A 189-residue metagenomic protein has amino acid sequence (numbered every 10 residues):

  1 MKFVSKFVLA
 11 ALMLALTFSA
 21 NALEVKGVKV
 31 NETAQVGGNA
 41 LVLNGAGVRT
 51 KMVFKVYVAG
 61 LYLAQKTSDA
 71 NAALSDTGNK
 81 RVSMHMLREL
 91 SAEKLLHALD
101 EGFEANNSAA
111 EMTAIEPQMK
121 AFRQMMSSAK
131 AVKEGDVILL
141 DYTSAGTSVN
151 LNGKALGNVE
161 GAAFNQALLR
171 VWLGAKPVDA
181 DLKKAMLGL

Functional and structural regions predicted by a protein language model:
M1-V8: Bacterial N-terminal signal peptides that target proteins for export
M13-A20: Hydrophobic h-region of N-terminal signal peptides that target proteins for export in Gram-negative bacteria
A20-L189: Terminal leader/tail segments of proteins
